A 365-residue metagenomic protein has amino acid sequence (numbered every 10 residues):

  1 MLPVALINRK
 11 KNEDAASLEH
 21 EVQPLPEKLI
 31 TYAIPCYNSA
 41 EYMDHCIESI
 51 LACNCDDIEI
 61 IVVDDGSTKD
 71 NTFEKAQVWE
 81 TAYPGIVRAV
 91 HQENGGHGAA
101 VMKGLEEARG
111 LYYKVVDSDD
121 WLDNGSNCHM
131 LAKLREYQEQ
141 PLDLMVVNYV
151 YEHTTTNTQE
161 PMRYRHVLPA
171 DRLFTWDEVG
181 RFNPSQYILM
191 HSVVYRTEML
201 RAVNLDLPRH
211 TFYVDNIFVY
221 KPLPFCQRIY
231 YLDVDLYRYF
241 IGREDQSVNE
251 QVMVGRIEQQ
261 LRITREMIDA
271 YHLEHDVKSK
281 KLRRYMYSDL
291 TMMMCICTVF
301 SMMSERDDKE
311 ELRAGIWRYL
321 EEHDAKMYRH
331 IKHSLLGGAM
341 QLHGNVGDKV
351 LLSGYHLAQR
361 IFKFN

Functional and structural regions predicted by a protein language model:
M1-K11, M303-N365: Membrane-interface aromatic/basic loop that binds lipid-linked glycans or pyrophosphate carriers, typified by
L2-Q259: Nucleotide-sugar donor-binding/catalytic module of glycosyltransferases that assemble extracellular/cell-envelope
R135-P141, H272-H275, D324-A325, K363: Glycine-centered secondary-structure boundary/capping sites
Y220, S288-M292: Non-catalytic, well-ordered alpha-helical scaffold segments
V234-R243, N249-K278, M293-I296, F300-K326: Catalytic core of nucleotide-sugar-dependent glycosyltransferases
K278-S288: All-alpha amphipathic helical-bundle segments outside canonical DNA-binding/catalytic cores that form hydrophobic
